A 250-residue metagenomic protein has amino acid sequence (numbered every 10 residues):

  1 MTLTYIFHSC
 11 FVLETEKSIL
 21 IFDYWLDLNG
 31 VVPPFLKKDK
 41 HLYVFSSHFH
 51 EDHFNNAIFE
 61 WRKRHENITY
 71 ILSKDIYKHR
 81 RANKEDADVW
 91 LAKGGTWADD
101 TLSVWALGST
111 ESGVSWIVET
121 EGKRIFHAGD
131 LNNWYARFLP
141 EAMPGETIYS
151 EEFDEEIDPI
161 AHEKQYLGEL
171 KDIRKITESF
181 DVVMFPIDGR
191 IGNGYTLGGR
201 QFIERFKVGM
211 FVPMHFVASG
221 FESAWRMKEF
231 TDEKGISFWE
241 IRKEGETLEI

Functional and structural regions predicted by a protein language model:
M1-T2, D100-L102, S179-F180: Beta-propeller blade-edge signature
T4-H8, R81-A98, R174, I191 (+1 more regions): Binuclear metal-ion centers of metallo-dependent hydrolases, dominated by the metallo-beta-lactamase
I6, C10-F49, H53-W61, L131-I176: Pre-active-site segment of Zn-dependent metallo-hydrolases
I21-W25, K40-F54, Y70-D75, F126-D130 (+5 more regions): Active-site neighborhood of phospho(di)ester-bond hydrolases with catalytic His/Asp-centered motifs
D27-V31, F49-F54, Y77-R80, G95-W97 (+4 more regions): Active-site environment of divalent metal-dependent phosphoester hydrolases
P33-W97: Active-site HxH/HxHxD metal-binding segment of metal-dependent hydrolases
D39-K40, L102, E178, F206: Structured loop/turn residues at beta-strand edges in well-structured enzyme cores
Y70-I125, S237-T247: Metallo-beta-lactamase
